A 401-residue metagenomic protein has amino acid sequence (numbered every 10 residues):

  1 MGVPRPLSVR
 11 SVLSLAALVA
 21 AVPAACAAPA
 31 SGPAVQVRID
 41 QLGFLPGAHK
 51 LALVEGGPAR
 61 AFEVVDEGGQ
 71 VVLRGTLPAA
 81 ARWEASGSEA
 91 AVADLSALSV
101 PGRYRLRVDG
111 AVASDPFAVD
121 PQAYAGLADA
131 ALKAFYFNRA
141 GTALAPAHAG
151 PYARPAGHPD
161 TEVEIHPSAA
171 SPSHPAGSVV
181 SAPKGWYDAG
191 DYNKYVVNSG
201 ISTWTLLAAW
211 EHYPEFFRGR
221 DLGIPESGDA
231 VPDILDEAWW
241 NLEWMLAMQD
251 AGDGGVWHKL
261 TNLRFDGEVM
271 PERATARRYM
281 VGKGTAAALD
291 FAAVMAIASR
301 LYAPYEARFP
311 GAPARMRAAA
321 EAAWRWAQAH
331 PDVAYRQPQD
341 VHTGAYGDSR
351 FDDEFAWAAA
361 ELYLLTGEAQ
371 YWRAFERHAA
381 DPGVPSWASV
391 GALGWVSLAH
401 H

Functional and structural regions predicted by a protein language model:
M1-V9: N-terminal secretory signal peptides that target proteins for export/translocation
S11-A24: Bacterial N-terminal signal peptides
A25-A30: Boundary at the C-terminal end of the N-terminal hydrophobic targeting segment
G32-Q36, A61-A90, S99-P101, R105-V108 (+2 more regions): Glycan-recognition and catalytic cores of secretory/periplasmic carbohydrate-active enzymes
P33-G57: Contiguous beta-strand segments within globular domains
L51-L53, V92, R105: Beta-strand secondary-structure signal
L95-A97: Short, flexible loop/turn segments at beta-strand junctions in immunoglobulin-like and fibronectin type III
